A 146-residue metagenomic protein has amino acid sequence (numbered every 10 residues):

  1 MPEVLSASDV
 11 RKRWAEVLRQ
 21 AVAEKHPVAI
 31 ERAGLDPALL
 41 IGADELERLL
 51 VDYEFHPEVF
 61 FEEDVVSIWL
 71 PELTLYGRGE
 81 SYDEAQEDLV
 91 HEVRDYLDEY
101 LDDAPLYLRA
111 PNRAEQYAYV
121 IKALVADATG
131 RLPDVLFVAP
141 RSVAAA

Functional and structural regions predicted by a protein language model:
M1, S8, P37, Y76-G77: Short N-terminal micro-motifs specific to bacterial/archaeal maturation and metal-cluster initiation sites
M1-P2, A15-E16, P27, R78: Tandem CBS (Cystathionine beta-synthase) repeat/Bateman regulatory domains
M1-V4, A146: Intrinsically disordered, low-complexity and often Lys/Arg-enriched segments
L5-A23: The conserved cystathionine-beta-synthase
R11, D83-Q86: Generic structural signal for individual residues within well-ordered alpha-helical segments across diverse proteins
L18-H26, E31-F55, E87-A146: Short, charged, surface-exposed hinge/linker loops at domain edges that act as mobile lids or interdomain connectors
Y53-E72: Short aromatic-glycine-(Arg/Gly/Cys) micro-motifs in beta-strand/loop hairpins
P71-D83: A short, exposed loop/beta-hairpin motif centered on an aromatic-Gly-Thr core
